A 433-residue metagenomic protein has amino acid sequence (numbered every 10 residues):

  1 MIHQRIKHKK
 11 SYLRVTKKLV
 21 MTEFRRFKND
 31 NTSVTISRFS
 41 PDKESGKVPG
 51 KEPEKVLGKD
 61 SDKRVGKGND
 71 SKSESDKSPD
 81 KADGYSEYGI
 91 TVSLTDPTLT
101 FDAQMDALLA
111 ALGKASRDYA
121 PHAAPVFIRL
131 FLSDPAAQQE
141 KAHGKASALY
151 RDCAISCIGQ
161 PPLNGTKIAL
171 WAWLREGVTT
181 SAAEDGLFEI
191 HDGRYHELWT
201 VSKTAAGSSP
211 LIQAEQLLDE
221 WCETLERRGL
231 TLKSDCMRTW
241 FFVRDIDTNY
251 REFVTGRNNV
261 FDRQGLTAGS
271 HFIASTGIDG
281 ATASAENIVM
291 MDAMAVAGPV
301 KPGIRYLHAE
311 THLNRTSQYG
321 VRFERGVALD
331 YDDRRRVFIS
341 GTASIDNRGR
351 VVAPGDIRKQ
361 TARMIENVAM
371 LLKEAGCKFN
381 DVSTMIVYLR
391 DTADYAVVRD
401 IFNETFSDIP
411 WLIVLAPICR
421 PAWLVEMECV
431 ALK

Functional and structural regions predicted by a protein language model:
I2-S383, L389-K433: N-terminal presequence-like segments and the immediate start of the first folded domain
